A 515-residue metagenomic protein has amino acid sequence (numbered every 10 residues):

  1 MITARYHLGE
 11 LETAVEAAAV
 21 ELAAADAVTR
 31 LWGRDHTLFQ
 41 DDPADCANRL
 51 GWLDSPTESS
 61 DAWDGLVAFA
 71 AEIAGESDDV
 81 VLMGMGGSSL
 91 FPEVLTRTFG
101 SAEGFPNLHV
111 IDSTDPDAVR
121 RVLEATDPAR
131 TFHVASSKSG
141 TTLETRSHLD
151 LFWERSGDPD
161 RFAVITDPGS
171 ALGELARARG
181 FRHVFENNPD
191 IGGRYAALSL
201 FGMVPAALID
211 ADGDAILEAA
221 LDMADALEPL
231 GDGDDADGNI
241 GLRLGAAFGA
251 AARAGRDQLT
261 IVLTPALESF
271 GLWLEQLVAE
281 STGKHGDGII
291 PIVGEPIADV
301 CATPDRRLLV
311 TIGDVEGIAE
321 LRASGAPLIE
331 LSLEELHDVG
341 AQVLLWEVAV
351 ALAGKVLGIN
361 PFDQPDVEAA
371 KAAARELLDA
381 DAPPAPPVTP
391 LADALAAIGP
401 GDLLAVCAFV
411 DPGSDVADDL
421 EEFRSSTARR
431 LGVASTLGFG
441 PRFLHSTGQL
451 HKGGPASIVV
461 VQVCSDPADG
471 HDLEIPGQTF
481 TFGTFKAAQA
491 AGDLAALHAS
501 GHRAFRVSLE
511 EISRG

Functional and structural regions predicted by a protein language model:
M1-A71, H337-Q342, V348-V356, D363-P365 (+4 more regions): Extended, charge-enriched "interface" segments that sit outside catalytic cores
V67, A71-G231, V310-L331: Glycine-rich phosphate-binding loops that contact phosphosugars or nucleotide phosphates
G75-R130, D257-D299, L431-R442: Anionic-ligand anchoring segments at beta-strand to alpha-helix junctions in alpha/beta enzyme folds, i.e., glycine
L82, H133-A135, A163-V164, T260-I261 (+6 more regions): Structural beta-sheet core signal
D158-L308, A319, P327, L336-H337 (+3 more regions): Active-site phosphate/pyrophosphate-binding segments
G313-D314, L328-L333, V461-Q462, P476-D493: Low-complexity, glycine/alanine/valine/leucine- and proline-rich hydrophobic stretches
E368, A397-V406, L437-P441, G483 (+2 more regions): C-terminal amphipathic alpha-helical interaction region
F443-P476: Conserved, well-ordered active-site substructure
